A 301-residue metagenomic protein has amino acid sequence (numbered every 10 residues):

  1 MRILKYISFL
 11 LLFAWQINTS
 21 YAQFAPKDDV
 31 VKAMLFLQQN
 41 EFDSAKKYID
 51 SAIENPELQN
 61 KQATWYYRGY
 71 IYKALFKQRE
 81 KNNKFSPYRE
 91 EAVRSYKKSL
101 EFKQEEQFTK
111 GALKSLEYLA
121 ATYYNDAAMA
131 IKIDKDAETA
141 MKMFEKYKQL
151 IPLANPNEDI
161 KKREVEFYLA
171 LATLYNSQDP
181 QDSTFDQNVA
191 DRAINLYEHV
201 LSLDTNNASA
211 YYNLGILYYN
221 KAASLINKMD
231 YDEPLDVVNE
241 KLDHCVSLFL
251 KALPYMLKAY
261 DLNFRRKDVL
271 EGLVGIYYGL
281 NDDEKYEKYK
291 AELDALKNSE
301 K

Functional and structural regions predicted by a protein language model:
M1-K32, K301: Bacterial Sec-dependent N-terminal signal peptides
Q23-E90, K97, L119: Start-of-domain marker
K32, R68, L75, L119 (+7 more regions): Structural register within alpha-helical repeat arrays
D50, E90, K97, E145 (+6 more regions): Alpha-solenoid helical repeat scaffolds
A52-Q62, K98-L116, Q149-E166, H199-A208 (+1 more regions): Flexible helix-coil transition and linker loops at the boundaries of alpha-helical arrays
W65-R68, L196, Y211-Y218, Y255 (+1 more regions): TPR/Sel1-like alpha-solenoid repeat signature
I71-Y118, T122-I133, E138, N176-N195 (+1 more regions): Short coil/linker segments at helix-helix boundaries
D230-P254, K258-K301: Terminal, low-structured helical/coil segments at or just beyond the last alpha-helical repeat
